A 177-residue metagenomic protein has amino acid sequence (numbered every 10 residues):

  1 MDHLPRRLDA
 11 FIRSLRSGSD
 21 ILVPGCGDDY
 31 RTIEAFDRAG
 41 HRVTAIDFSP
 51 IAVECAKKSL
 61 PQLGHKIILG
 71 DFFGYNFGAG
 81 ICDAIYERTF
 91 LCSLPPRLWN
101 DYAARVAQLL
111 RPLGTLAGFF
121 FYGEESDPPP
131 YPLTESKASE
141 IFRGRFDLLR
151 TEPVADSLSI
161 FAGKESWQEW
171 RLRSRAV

Functional and structural regions predicted by a protein language model:
M1-V23, G27-A79, L94-V177: Class I (Rossmann-like) S-adenosyl-L-methionine-dependent methyltransferase catalytic domain, capturing the SAM-binding
D83: Conserved acidic residues
Y86: A conserved beta-strand element that flanks and buttresses the S-adenosyl-L-methionine
T89-S93: Short catalytic micro-motifs in class I SAM-dependent methyltransferases
